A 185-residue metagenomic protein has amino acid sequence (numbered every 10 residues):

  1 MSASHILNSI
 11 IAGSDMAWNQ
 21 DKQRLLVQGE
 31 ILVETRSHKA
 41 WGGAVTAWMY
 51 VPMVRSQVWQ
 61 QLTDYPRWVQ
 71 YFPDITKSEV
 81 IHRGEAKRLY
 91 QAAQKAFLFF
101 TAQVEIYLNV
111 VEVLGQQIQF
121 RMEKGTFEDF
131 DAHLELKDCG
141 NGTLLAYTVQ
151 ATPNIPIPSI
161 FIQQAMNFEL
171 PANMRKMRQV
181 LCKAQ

Functional and structural regions predicted by a protein language model:
M1-G84: Hydrophobic ligand-binding cavity/cleft-lining segments
S4, R36-W41, Y50, V69-K124 (+1 more regions): Glycine-rich portal/gate segments that line the openings of hydrophobic small-molecule binding cavities
N8, Q23, I162-Q163, N167 (+1 more regions): Generic detector of well-ordered alpha-helical segments enriched in charged/polar residues, highlighting helical
N19-D21, V45-A47, L89-Y90, I106-L108 (+2 more regions): Hydrophobic residues positioned within well-ordered beta-strands of beta-sheet architectures
Q28-V45, Q103-I106, G140-A151: Membrane-targeting and insertion segments and their boundary/processing signals
M53-R55, V113-G115, C139-G140: Short loop segments at secondary-structure junctions
Q57-D64, F168-A172, K176: Short, well-ordered alpha-helical segments
R121-F168, A172: Beta-strand/loop substructures that line and gate deep hydrophobic ligand-binding cavities in soluble
